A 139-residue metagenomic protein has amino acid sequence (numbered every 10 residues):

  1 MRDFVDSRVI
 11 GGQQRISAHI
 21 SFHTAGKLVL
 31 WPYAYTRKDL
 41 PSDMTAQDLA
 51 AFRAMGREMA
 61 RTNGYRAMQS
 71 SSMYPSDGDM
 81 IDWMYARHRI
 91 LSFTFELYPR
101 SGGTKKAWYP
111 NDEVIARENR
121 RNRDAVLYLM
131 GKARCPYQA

Functional and structural regions predicted by a protein language model:
M1-A139: Metallocarboxypeptidase
